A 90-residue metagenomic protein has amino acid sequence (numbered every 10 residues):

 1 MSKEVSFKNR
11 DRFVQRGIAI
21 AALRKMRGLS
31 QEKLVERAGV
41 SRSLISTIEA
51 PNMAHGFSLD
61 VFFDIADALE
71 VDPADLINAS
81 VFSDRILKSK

Functional and structural regions predicted by a protein language model:
M1-F7, D67, D75-K90: Short, charged recognition helix plus adjacent turn of helix-turn-helix-like nucleic-acid-binding domains
S2-M26: A short, Lys/Arg-rich alpha-helix, primarily the initiator
I20, L34, I45-I48, L76: Conserved hydrophobic/aromatic packing and binding residues within compact polymer-binding modules
A21, E32, F63: Residues within the helices of the helix-turn-helix
R24, V35, A66: The alpha-helix within a helix-turn-helix
S30, S41-L44, S58, D72: Short coil turns linking two alpha-helices in DNA-binding domains
G39-H55: Recognition helix of helix-turn-helix/homeodomain-like DNA-binding domains that insert into the DNA major groove
N52-D67: Short, basic-rich loop-to-helix N-cap that marks the start of a DNA-contacting helix
